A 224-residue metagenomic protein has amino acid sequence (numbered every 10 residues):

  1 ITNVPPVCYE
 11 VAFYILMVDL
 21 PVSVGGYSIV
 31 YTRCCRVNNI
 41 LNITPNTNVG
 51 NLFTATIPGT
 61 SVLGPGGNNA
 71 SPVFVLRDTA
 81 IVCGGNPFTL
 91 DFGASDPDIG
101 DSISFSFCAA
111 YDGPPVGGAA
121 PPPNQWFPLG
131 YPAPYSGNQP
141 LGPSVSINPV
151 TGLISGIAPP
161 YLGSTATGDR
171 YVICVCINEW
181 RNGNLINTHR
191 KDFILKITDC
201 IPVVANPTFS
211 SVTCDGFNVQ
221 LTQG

Functional and structural regions predicted by a protein language model:
I1-V203: Long, compositionally biased, intrinsically disordered segments
L76-A80, S210, Q220: Short, recurring structural edge motifs at helix starts
P87-G93, D215-G224: A short beta-strand segment in extracellular, disulfide-stabilized domains
F107, F209, Q223: Conserved catalytic core of two-component histidine kinases
T208-D215: Short, solvent-exposed loop/edge segments of extracellular or virion-exposed proteins
